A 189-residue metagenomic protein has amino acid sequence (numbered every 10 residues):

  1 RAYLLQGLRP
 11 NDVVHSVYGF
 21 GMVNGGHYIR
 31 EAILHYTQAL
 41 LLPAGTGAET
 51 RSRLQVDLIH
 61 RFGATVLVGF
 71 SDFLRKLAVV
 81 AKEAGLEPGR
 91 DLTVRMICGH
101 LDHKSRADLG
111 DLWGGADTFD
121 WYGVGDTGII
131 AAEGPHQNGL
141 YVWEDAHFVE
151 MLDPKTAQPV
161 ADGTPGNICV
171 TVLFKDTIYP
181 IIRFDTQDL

Functional and structural regions predicted by a protein language model:
A2-Y36: Conserved AMP-binding loop of ANL adenylate-forming enzymes
Q38-L189: Active-site glycine/GP-rich loop and adjacent strand/helix microenvironment that borders small-molecule binding pockets
